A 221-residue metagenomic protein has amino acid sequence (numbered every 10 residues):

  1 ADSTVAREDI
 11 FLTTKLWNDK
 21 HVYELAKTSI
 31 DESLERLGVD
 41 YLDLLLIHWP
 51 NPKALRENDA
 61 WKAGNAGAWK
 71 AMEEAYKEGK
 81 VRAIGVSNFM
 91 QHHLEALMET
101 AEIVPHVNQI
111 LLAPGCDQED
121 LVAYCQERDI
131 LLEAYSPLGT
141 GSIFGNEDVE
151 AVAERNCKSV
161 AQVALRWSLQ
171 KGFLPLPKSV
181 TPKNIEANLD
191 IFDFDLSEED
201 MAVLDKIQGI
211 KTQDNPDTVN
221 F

Functional and structural regions predicted by a protein language model:
A1-L12, K70-E74: Alpha-helix-loop-beta-strand connector modules within alpha/beta enzyme cores
A1-R7, L34-D40, M98-A101, V122-R128: Acidic (Asp/Glu)-rich catalytic clusters
D2-S3, S33, A75, V152: Hydrophobic helix-cap positions at the C-terminus of alpha-helices in RecA-like/P-loop ATPase nucleotide-binding cores
A6-K20, Y41-P50, Q109-L112: A short, structured active-site edge motif that brings together acidic residues
N18, W49-F221: Beta/alpha (TIM)-barrel catalytic core signal, keyed to glycine-rich beta->alpha loops juxtaposed to Asp/Glu that bind
V22-L37, H92-E95, C116-D117: Short, acidic/polar
A26-I47, E74-E78: CE4/NodB-like, metal-dependent polysaccharide N-deacetylase domain that modifies extracellular/periplasmic N-acetylated
